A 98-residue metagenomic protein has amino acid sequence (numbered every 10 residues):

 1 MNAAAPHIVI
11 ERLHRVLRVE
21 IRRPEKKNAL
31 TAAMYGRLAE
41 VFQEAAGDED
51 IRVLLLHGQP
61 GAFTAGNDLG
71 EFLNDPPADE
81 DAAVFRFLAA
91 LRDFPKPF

Functional and structural regions predicted by a protein language model:
M1-Q59: Conserved CoA-thioester-binding segment of acyl-CoA-metabolizing enzymes
D50, G58-D93: Glycine- (often His-adjacent) and acidic-residue-rich active-site loop that binds/positions the CoA thioester
K96-F98: A short, small-residue-rich loop immediately preceding and capping a beta-strand
